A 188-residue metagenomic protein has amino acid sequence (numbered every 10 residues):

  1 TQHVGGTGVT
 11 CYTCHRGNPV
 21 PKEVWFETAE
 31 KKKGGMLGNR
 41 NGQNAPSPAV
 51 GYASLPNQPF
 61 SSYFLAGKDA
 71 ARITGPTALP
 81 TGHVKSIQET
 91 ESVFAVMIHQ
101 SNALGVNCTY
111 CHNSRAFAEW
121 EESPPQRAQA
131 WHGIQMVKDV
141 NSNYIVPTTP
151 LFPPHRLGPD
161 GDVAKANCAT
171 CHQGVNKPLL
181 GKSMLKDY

Functional and structural regions predicted by a protein language model:
T1-Y188: Sequence context surrounding c-type heme c attachment/ligation sites in exported
